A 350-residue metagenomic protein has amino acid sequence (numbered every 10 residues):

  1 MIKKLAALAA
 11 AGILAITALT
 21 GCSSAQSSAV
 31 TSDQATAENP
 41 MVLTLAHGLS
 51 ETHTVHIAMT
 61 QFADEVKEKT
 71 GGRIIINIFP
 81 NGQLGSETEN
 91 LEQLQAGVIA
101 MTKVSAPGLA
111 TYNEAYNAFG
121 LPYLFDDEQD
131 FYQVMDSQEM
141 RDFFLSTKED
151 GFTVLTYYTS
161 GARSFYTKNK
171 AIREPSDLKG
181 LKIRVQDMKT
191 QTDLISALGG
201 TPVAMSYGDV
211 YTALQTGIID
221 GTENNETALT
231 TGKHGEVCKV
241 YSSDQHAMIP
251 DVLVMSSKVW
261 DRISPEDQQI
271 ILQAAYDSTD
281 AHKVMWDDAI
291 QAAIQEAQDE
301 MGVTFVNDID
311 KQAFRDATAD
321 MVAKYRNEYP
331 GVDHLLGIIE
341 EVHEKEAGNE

Functional and structural regions predicted by a protein language model:
M1-A9: Bacterial N-terminal signal peptides that target proteins for export
G12-I13: Repetitive helical segments and hydrophobic/amphipathic motifs
T17-G21: C-terminal motif of bacterial Sec signal peptides marking the signal peptidase cleavage site
S23-Q129, E139, T147-E350: N-terminal secretory/targeting leader peptides
F144: Thiol/selenol-based redox catalytic cores and closely related redox-interacting motifs
